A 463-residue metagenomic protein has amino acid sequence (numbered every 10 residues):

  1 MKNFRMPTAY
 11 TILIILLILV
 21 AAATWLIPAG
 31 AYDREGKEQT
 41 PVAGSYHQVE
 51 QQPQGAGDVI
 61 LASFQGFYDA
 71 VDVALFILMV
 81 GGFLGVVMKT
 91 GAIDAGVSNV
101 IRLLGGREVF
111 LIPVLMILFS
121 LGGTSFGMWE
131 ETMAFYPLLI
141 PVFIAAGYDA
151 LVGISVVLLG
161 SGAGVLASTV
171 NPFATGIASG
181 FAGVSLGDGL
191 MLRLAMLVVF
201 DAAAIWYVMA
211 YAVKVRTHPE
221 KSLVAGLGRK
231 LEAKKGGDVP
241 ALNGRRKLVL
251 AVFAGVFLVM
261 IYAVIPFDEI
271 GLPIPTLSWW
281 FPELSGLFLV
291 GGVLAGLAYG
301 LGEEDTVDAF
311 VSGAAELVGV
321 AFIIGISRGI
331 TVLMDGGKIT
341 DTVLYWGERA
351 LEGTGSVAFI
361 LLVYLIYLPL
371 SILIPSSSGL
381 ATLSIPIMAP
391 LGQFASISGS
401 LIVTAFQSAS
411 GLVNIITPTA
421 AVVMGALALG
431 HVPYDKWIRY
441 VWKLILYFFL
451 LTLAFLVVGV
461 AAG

Functional and structural regions predicted by a protein language model:
M1-Y10, R34-A43, M191-A309, P433 (+2 more regions): Long, contiguous bundles of hydrophobic transmembrane helices that form the permeation core of multi-pass
P7, A350-G463: C-terminal transmembrane helix pair
A9-Y10, L17-I18, V42-A95, S278-T342: Core transmembrane alpha-helical segments of multi-pass membrane transporters/permeases
I12-L26, I77-G85, L118-G122, G164 (+6 more regions): Hydrophobic core segments of alpha-helical transmembrane domains in multi-pass membrane transport and ion-translocation
Y68-A74, R102-V114, A146-V152, D188 (+6 more regions): Membrane-interfacial loop-to-helix junctions in multi-pass transporters
I77, E108-G123, Y148-L166, V198 (+2 more regions): Alpha-helical transmembrane segments of multi-pass membrane proteins
I77-L78, R107-L138, I324-M334, A350-P390 (+1 more regions): Hydrophobic alpha-helical transmembrane segments of multi-pass integral membrane proteins, predominantly secondary
G127, M133-A134, Y148-V184, D188-K230: Transmembrane-helix bundle segments that line or gate the permeation/cavity pathway in multi-pass membrane proteins
